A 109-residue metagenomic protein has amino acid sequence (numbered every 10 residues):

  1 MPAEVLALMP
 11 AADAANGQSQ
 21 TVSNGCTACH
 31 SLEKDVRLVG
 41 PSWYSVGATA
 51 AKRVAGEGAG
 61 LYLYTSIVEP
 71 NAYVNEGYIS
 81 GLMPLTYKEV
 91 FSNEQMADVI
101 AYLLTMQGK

Functional and structural regions predicted by a protein language model:
M1-V22, A51-K52, G56-E57: Electrostatic cytochrome c docking/interface patches
A12, N16, L38, G58 (+2 more regions): Extracytoplasmic/secreted proteins, especially bacterial periplasmic and envelope-associated proteins
G17, S23-E33, I67, M83 (+1 more regions): The canonical Cys-X-X-Cys-His
S23, E69, Y73, T105-K109: Conserved amphipathic alpha-helical interaction elements at protein-protein interfaces in regulatory, energy-coupling
S31-S66, L85-E89: Gly/Gly-Pro-rich "capping" loops immediately C-terminal to redox-active cysteine motifs in periplasmic/lumenal
K34, N71-Y78: Proline-centered turn/helix-capping motifs that create local helix->coil transitions or kinks
L82-K109: C-terminal capping alpha-helices of c-type cytochrome domains
